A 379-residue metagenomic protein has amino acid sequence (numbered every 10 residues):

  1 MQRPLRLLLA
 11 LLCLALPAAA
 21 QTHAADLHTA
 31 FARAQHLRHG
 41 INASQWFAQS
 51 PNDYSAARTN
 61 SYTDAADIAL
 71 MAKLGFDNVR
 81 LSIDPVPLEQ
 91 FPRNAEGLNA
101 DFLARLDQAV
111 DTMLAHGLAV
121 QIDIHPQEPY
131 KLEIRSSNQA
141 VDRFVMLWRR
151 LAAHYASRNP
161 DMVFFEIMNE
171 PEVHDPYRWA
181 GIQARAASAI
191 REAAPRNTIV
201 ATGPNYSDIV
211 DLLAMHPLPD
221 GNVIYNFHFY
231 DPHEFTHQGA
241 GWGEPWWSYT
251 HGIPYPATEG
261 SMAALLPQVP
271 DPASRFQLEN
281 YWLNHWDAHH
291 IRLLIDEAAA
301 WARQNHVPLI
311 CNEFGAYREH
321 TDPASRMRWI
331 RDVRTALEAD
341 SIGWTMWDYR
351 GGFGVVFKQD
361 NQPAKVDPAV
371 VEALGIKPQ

Functional and structural regions predicted by a protein language model:
M1-L8: Bacterial N-terminal signal peptides that target proteins for export
L8-P17: Bacterial N-terminal signal peptides
A18-A24: Boundary at the C-terminal end of the N-terminal hydrophobic targeting segment
A24, S61-A65, R292-I295, M327-I330: Structural motif corresponding to alpha-helix initiation and N-cap regions
L27-F31, D142-D287, L293-A316, A339-D340: Active-site region of glycoside hydrolase catalytic domains
H28-T198, G203-L212, N222, F353 (+2 more regions): Active-site mouth of glycoside hydrolases
V120-I122, L309, W344: Hydrophobic beta-strand scaffold residues
E319-Q379: Aromatic-rich peripheral "rim/lid" segments of glycoside hydrolase catalytic domains that contact and position glycan
